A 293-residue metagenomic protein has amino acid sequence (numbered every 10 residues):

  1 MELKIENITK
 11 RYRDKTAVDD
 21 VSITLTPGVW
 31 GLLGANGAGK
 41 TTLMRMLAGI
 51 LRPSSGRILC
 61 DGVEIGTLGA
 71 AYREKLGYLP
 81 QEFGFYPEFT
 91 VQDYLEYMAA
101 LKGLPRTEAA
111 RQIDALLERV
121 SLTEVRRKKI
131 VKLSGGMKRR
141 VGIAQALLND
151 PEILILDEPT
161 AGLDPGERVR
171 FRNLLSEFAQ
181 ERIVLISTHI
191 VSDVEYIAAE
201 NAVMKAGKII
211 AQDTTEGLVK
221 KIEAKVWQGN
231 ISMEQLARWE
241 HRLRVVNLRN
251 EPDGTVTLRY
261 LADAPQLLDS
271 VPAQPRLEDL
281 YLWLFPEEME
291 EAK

Functional and structural regions predicted by a protein language model:
A35-G39: Walker A (P-loop) phosphate-binding loop of ABC-type ATPase nucleotide-binding domains
A48: Helix-to-loop junction immediately C-terminal to a conserved catalytic motif
G56-T67, A71-Y72: Conserved ABC transporter NBD signature motif
E96, A100, T107-V125: Conserved ABC ATPase "signature" region
L154-E158: Catalytic Walker B motif of ABC-type/P-loop ATPase nucleotide-binding domains
R170-L258: ABC transporter nucleotide-binding domain
